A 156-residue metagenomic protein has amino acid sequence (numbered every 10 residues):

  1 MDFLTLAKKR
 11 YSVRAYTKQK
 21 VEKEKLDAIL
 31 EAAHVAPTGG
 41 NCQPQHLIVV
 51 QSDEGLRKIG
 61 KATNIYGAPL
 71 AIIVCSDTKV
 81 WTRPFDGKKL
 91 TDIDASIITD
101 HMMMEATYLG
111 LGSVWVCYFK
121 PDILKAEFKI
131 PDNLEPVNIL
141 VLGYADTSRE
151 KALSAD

Functional and structural regions predicted by a protein language model:
F3-K20, K25, I139-D156: C-terminal helix-cap and adjacent tail motif
K25-E31, V35-I98: Glycine/small-residue-rich phosphate/adenosyl-binding loop
S76, Y118, Y144: Short secondary-structure boundary segments
I98-T107: Acidic, metal-associated active-site segment
G110: Structured binding elements
S113-C117: Short beta-strand segments at enzyme active-site cores
K125-V137: Short, electropositive alpha-helical surface patch
